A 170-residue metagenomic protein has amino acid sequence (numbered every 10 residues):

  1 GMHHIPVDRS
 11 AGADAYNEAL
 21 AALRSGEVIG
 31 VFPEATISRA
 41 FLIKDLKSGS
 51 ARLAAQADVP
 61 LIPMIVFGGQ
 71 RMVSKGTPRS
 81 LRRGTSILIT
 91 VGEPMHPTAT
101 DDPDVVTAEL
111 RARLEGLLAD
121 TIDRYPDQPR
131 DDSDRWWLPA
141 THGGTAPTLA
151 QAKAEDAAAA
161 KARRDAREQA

Functional and structural regions predicted by a protein language model:
G1-A11, N17-E18: Catalytic core of membrane glycerolipid acyltransferases/transacylases, capturing the structured, soluble-facing
A13-A170: Non-catalytic C-terminal accessory region of glycerolipid acyltransferases and related lyso-lipid remodeling enzymes
